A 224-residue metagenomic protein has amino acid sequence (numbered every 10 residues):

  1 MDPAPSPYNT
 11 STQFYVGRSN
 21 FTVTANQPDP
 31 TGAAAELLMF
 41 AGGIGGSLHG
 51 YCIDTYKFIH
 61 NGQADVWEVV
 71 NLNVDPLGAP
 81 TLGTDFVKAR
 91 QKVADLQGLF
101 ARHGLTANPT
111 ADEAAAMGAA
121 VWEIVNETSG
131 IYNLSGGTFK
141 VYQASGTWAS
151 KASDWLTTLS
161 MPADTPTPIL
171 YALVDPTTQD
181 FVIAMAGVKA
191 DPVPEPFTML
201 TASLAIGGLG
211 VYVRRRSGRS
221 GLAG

Functional and structural regions predicted by a protein language model:
M1-A190: Short, surface-exposed polybasic-aromatic patches that bind anionic ligands, especially phosphate groups
P5, T10, A202, R216-R219: Intrinsically disordered, low-complexity segments enriched in Ser/Pro/Gly/Ala and basic residues
N9, F197, S220-G224: Proteins with a high burden of low-complexity, intrinsically disordered sequence enriched in S/T/G/P/A and R, requiring
E195-V213: A short, hydrophobic C-terminal helix/tail in secreted or cell-surface proteins
G210-G224: C-terminal membrane-anchoring or membrane-association module
